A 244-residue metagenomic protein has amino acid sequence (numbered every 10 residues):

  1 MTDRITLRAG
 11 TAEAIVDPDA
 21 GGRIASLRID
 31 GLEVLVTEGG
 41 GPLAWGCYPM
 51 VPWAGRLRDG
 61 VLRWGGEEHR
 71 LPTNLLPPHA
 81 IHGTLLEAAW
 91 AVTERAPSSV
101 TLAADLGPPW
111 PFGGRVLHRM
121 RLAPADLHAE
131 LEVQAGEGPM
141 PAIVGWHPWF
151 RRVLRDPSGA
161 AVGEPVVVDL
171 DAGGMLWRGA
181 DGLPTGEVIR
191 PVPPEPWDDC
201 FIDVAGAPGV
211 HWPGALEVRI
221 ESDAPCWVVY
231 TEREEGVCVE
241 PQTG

Functional and structural regions predicted by a protein language model:
M1-L71, G206-P225: Beta-strand-rich N-terminal accessory domains
I5, A14, V100, L127-A129 (+4 more regions): Hydrophobic residues embedded in beta-strands of well-ordered beta-sheets
L7, P18, A104-L154: Acidic, contiguous internal or C-terminal segments within carbohydrate-active enzymes that form a structured patch used
R8, E67, P72-P124: Extended, loop-rich substrate-binding clefts of extracytoplasmic carbohydrate-active enzymes
W53-G55, G83-A88, P111-R115, A161 (+2 more regions): Short solvent-exposed loop/turn micro-motifs enriched in small/polar/acidic residues
G60, H128-E130, H147-W149, G236-Q242: Active-site scaffold segments
P139-P141, W149-D223: Active-site/ligand-binding surface loops and adjacent short beta/alpha elements that line catalytic pockets across
L216-G244: Active-site pocket scaffolds in enzymes
